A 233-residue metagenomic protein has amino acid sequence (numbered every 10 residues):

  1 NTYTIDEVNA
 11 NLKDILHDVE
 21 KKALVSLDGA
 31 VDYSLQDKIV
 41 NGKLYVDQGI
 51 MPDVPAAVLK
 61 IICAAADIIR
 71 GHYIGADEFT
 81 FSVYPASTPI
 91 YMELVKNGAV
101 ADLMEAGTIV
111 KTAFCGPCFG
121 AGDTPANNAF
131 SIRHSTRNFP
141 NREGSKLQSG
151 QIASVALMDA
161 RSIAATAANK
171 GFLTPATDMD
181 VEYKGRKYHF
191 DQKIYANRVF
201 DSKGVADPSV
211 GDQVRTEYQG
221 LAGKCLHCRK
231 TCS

Functional and structural regions predicted by a protein language model:
N1-S233: Fe-S-dependent hydro-lyases/dehydratases of central metabolism
